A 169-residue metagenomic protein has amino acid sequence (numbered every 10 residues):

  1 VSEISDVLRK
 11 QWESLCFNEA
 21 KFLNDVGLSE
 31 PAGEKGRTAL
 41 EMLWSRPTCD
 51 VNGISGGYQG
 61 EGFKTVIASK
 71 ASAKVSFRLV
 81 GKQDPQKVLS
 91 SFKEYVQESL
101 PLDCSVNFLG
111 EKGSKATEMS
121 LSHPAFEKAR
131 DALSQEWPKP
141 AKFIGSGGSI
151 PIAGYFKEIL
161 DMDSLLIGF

Functional and structural regions predicted by a protein language model:
V1-E3, P101-F108: Flexible, glycine/charged-enriched surface loops at secondary-structure junctions
V1-Q83: Midchain, well-structured core segments that form catalytic/ion-binding scaffolds
V7-F17, A116-A125, G154-I159: Short glycine/threonine-rich loop-to-helix capping motif typified by GTGT followed within a few residues by an Asp-Pro
S45, N52-I54, F63, I67-A71 (+1 more regions): Zn-dependent metallopeptidase/amidohydrolase metal-coordination segment
V75, A129, F156: Hydrophobic, well-ordered secondary-structure elements that form the walls of internal hydrophobic environments
F77-V80, V106-S122: A short beta-alpha structural unit
V88-Q97: Short amphipathic alpha-helices in soluble, non-transmembrane regions that often serve as interface/regulatory elements
A129-R130, G147: Phosphate-moiety recognition in structured ligand-binding domains
